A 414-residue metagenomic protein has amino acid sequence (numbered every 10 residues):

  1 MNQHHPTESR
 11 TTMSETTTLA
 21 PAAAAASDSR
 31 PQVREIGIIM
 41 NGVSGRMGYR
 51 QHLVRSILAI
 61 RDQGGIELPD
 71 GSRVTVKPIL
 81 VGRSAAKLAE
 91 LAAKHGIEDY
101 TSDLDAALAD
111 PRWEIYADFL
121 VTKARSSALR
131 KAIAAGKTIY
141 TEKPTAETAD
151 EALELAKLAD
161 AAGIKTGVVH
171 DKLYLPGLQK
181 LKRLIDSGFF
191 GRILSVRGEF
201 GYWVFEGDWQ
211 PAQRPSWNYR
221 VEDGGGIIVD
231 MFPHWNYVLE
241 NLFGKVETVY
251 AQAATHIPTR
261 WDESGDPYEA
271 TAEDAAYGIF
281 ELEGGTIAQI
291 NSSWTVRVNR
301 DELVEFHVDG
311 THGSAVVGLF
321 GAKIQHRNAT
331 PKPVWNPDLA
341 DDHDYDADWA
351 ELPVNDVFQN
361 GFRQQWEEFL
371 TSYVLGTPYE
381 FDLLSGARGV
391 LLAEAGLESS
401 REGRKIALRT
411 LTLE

Functional and structural regions predicted by a protein language model:
M1-T12: Short, Lys/Arg-enriched N-terminal segments with co-localized hydrophobic residues within the first ~10-30 amino acids
T12-P31, H326-R327, P331-V334, Q364 (+1 more regions): C-terminal helix-rich "cap/oligomerization" subdomain common to oxidoreductases
S14-H95: N-terminal Rossmann-like dinucleotide-binding module
R83, N355-W366: Active-site loop of classical SDR/Rossmann-like NAD(P)-dependent oxidoreductases, centered on the catalytic Tyr-X3-Lys
D99-P111: Short acidic low-complexity segments
E114-I115, V121-T122, S126-L173, G188: Beta-strand-loop-alpha-helix segment that lines the small-molecule cofactor/substrate pocket of alpha/beta enzymes
K172-A270, G403: Predominantly a Rossmann-like dinucleotide-binding segment in NAD(P)-dependent oxidoreductases
N236-T330, R363-Y379, E394, R409-E414: Contiguous beta-strand/loop segments that form the cofactor/metal-binding neighborhood of enzyme cores
